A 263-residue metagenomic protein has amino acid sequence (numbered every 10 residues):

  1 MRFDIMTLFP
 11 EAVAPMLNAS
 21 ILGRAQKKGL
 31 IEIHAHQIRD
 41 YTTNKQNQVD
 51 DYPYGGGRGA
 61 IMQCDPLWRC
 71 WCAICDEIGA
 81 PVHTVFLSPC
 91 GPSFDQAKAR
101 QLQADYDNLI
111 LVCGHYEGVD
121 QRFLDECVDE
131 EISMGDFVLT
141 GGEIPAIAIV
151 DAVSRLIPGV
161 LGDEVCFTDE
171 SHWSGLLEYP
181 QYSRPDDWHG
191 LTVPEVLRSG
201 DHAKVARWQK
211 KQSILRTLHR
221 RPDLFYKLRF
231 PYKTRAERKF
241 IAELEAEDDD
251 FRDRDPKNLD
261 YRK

Functional and structural regions predicted by a protein language model:
M1-I74, A203-Y226: N-terminal nucleotide/polyanion-binding subdomain common to many enzyme families
D4-M6, H34-H36, H83-V85, L109-I110 (+1 more regions): Hydrophobic/aromatic beta-strand patches that form the interior of the parallel beta-sheet core in alpha/beta enzyme
I38-Y41, H115-V119: Short glycine-enriched loops at secondary-structure junctions
R58-I61, S93, Y116, D120 (+5 more regions): Gly/Ser/Thr-rich beta-alpha loop segments that engage phosphate groups in nucleotides
Q63-H115, Q121, P158: S-adenosyl-L-methionine/SAH cofactor-binding core of RNA-modifying enzymes
V119, F123-E170: Structured adenosyl-cofactor binding patch, chiefly the S-adenosyl-L-methionine
I144, L156-V196: Internal, active-site/partner-interface "lid" segment
P185-K263: SAM-dependent methyltransferases
